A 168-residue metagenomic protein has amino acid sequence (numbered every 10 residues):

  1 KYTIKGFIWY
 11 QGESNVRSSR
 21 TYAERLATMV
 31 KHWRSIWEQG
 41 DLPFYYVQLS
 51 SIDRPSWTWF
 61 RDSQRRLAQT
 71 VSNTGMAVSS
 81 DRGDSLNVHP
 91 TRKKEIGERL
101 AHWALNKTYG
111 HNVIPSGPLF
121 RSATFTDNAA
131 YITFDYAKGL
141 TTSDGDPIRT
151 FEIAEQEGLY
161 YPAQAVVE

Functional and structural regions predicted by a protein language model:
K1-E168: Cell-envelope and extracellular/periplasmic
